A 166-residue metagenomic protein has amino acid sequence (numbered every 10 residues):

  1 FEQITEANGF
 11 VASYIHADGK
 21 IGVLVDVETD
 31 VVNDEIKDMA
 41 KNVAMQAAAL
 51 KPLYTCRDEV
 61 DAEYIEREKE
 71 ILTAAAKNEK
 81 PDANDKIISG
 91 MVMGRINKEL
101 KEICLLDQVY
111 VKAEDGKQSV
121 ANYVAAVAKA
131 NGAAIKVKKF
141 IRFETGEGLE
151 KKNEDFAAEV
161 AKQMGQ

Functional and structural regions predicted by a protein language model:
F1-Q166: N-terminal assembly/interaction segments in proteins that build large macromolecular machines
